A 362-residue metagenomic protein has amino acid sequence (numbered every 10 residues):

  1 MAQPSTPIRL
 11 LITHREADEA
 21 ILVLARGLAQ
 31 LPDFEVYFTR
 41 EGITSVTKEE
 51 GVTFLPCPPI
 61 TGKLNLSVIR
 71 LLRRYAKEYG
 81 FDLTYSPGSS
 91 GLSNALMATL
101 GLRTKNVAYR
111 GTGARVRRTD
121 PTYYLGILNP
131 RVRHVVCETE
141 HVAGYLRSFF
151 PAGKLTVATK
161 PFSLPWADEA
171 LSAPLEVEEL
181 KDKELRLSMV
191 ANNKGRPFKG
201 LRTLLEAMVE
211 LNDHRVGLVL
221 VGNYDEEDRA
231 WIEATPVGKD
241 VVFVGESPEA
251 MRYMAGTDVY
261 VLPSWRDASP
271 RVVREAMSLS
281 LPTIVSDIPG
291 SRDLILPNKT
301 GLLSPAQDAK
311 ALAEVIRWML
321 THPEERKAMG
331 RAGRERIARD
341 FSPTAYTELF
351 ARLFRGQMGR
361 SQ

Functional and structural regions predicted by a protein language model:
T13, E179-K199, L205-M208: Conserved donor-binding/catalytic core segment of Leloir-type glycosyltransferases
E19-R26, G195-E210, R274, L302 (+1 more regions): A conserved mid-protein helix/loop that constitutes part of the nucleotide-sugar donor-binding site
F38, P282-V285, I295: Short hydrophobic beta-strand element within catalytic cores of glycosyltransferases and related nucleotide-activated
S86-L92, R110: Short His-centered aromatic/hydrophobic patch
N106-C137, F149: A conserved, positively charged/aromatic
R229-S247: Nucleotide-activated donor-binding/catalytic signature segment of Leloir-type glycosyltransferases, i.e., the conserved
W265: Aromatic "clamp/platform" in nucleotide-sugar-dependent glycosyltransferases that forms part of the donor/acceptor
P297-N298, L302-A309, W318-E324: Conserved acidic donor-binding segment of nucleotide-sugar-dependent glycosyltransferases
